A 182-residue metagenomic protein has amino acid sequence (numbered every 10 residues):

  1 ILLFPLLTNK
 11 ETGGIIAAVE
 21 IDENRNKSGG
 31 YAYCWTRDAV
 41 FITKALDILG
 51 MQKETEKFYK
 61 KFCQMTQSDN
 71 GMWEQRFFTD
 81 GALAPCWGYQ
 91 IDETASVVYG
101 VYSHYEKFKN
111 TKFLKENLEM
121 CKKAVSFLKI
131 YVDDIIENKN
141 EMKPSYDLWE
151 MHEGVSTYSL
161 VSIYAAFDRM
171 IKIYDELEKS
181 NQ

Functional and structural regions predicted by a protein language model:
I1-A32, E56-K57, K61: Low-complexity, Ser/Thr/Pro/Gly-enriched N-terminal "stalk/linker" regions
L3-F4, A124, A166, I173: A general structural detector for well-ordered alpha-helical segments in enzyme core domains, enriched
L6-G13, I130-S145: C-terminal ends of transmembrane alpha-helices and the immediately adjacent extracellular/lumenal or cytosolic loop
T8-N9, M51, E106, I130 (+2 more regions): A generic secondary-structure boundary signal that marks alpha-helix termini
A17-G30, G81-P85, T111, E141-T157: Active-site-adjacent structural elements in folded domains
R25, A45, A84-I91, E106-K107 (+2 more regions): Short, surface-exposed, charge-dense and proline/glycine-enriched linear segments
Y31, D69-F77, I136-Q182: Catalytic cores of carbohydrate-active enzymes
Y31-I135, L160, Y164: Aromatic-rich carbohydrate-recognition surfaces in CAZymes
